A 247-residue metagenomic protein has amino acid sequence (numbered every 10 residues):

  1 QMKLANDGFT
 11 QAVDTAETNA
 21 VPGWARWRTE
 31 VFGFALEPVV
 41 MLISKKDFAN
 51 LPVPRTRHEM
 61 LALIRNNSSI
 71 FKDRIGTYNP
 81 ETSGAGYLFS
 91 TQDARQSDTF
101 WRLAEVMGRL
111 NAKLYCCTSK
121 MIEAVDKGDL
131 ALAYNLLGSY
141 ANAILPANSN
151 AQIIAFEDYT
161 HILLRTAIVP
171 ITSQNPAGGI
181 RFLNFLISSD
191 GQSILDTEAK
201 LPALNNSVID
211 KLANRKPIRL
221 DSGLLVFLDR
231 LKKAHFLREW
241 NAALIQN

Functional and structural regions predicted by a protein language model:
Q1-D126: Extracytoplasmic ligand-binding site segments that recognize negatively charged/polar headgroups
Q1-K3, D126, A131-N150: A ligand-binding cleft/hinge motif common to bilobed small-molecule-binding domains
G23, L36-E37, L103-G108, L114 (+1 more regions): Periplasmic-binding protein-like
V40-D47, F89-T91, L163-N175, I194-L195: A bilobed periplasmic-binding-protein/Venus flytrap-type ligand-binding module shared by bacterial periplasmic
N67-I70, F185-V208: Periplasmic-binding protein-like
I70-R74, G128-A131, S149-A151, G179: Loop/turn elements at helix/coil->beta-strand transitions in domains of secreted/extracellular proteins
T99-L103, Q174-L186, I194-T197: Short amphipathic alpha-helical coupling segments at ligand-binding clamshell hinges and other catalytic/signaling
K211-N247: Extracellular/periplasmic bilobal clamshell ligand-binding domains
